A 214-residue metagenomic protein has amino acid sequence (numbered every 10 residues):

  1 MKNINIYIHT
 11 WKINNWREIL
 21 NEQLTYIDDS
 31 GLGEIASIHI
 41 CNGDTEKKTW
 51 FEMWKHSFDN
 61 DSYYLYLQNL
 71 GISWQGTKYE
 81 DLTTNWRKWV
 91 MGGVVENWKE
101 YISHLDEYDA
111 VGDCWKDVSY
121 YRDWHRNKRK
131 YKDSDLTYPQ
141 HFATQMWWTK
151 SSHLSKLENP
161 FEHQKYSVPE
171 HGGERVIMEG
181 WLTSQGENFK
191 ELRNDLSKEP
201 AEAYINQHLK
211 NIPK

Functional and structural regions predicted by a protein language model:
M1-K214: ER/Golgi luminal nucleotide-sugar-dependent glycosyltransferases, focusing on the catalytic module
